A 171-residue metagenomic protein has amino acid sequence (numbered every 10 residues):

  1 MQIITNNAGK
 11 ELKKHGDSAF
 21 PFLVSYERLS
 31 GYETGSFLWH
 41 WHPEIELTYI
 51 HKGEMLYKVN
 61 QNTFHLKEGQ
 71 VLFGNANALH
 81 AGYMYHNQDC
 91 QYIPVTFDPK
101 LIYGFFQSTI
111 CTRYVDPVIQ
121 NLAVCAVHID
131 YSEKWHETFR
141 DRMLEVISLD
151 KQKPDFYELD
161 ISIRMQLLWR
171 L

Functional and structural regions predicted by a protein language model:
M1-K67, N77-A78, T112, A123: Generic protein-terminus/edge-of-domain signal
Q2-L23, A76-I147: A hydrophobic/aromatic-rich effector-binding and dimerization subdomain of bacterial HTH-type transcriptional regulators
E44, D89-Q91, S162: A structure-centric signal for secondary-structure junctions around beta-strands
V59, I102-F105, P154-D155: A generic structural signal for short coil/turn motifs at secondary-structure boundaries
Y131-E137, D150-Q166: All-alpha amphipathic helical-bundle segments outside canonical DNA-binding/catalytic cores that form hydrophobic
L171: Basic/polar phosphate-binding segments, predominantly the helix-turn-helix DNA-binding elements of transcriptional
